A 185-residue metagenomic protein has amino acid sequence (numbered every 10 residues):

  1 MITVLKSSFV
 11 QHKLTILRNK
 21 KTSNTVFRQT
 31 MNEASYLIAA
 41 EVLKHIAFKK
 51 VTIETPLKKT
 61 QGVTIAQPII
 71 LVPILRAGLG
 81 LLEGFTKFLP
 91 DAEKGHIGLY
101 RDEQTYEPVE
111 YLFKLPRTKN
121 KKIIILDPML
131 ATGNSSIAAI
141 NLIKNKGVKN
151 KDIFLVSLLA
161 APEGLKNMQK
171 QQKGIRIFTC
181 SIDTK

Functional and structural regions predicted by a protein language model:
M1-K185: PRPP-associated nucleotide enzymes
